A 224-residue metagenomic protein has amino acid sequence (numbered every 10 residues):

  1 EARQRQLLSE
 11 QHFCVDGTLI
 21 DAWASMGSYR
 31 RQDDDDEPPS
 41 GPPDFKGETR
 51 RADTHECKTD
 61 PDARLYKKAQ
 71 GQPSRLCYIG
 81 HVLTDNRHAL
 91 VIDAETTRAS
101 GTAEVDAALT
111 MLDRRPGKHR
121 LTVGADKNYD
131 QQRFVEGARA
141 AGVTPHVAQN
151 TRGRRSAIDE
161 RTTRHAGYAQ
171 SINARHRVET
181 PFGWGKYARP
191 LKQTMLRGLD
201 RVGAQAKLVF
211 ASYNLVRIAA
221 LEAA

Functional and structural regions predicted by a protein language model:
E1-R139, F210-Y213: Polybasic low-complexity intrinsically disordered regions
R31, G142, T163-H165: Short, hinge-like loop/turn segments at secondary-structure boundaries
T59, N86-I92, R115-H119, G153-R164 (+1 more regions): Short acidic (Asp/Glu) and glycine-rich catalytic loops that position anionic groups and cofactors
T96-A99, Q149-G153: Short, acidic/turn-prone active-site loops that include or flank metal/cofactor- and phosphate-binding residues
A141-Q149: Short hydrophobic/aromatic-enriched beta-strand-loop microsegments
H146, R154-T180: Metal-dependent DNA phosphodiester-chemistry modules and their immediately adjacent helices/loops in DNA-processing
Y168-A224: Basic, amphipathic alpha-helical segments enriched in Lys/Arg and hydrophobic/aromatic residues
